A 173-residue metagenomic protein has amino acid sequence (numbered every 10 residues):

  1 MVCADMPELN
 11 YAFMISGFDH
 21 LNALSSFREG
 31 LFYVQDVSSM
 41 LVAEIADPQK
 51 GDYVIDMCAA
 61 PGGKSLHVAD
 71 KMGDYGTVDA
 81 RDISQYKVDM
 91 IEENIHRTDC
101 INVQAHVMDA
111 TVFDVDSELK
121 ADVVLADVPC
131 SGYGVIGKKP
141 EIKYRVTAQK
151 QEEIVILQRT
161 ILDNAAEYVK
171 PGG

Functional and structural regions predicted by a protein language model:
M1-G172: S-adenosylmethionine
